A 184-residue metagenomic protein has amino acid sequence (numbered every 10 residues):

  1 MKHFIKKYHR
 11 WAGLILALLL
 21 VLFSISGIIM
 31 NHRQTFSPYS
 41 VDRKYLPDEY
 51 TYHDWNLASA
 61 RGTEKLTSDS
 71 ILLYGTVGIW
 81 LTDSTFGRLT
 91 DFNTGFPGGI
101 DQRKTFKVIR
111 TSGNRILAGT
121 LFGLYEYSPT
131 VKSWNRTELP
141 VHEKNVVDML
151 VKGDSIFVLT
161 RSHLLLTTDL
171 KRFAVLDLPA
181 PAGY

Functional and structural regions predicted by a protein language model:
M1-K44: Internal alpha-helical transmembrane segments
R33-T90: Non-transmembrane, extracytosolic/lumenal segments of membrane-associated proteins
K44-L66, F92-G113, T137-D154, P179-Y184: Short coil-to-beta transitions that initiate beta-strands within beta-rich domains
S70-L73, R115-L117, S155-V158: Conserved beta-propeller blade signature
D83-G87, S128-K132, T168-R172: Short loop/turn segments that connect beta-strands within beta-propeller blades
K152-Y184: Extracytoplasmic/periplasmic C-terminal soluble domains
